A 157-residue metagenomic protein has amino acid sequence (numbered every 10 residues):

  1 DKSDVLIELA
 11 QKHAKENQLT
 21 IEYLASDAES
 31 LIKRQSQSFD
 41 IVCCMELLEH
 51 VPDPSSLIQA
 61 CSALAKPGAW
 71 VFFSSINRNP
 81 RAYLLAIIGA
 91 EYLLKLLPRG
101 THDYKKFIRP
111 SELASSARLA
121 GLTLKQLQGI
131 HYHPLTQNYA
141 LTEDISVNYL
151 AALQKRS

Functional and structural regions predicted by a protein language model:
D1-L31: Class I SAM-dependent methyltransferase SAM/SAH-binding core
E29-V42: A short acidic, Gly/Pro-enriched loop at the edge of an enzyme's catalytic core that lines a small-molecule cofactor
I41-D53: A short SAM/SAH-binding and catalytic strip from SAM-dependent methyltransferases
S55-W70: A short glycine-rich, Lys/Arg-flanked "PGG" loop and its adjoining helix->strand segment in the class I
W70-L94: Conserved class I S-adenosyl-L-methionine
S75, Y92-E112: Acceptor-substrate binding/catalytic loop of class I
Y104-L127: Short alpha-helix
Q137-S157: Core SAM-dependent methyltransferase catalytic element
